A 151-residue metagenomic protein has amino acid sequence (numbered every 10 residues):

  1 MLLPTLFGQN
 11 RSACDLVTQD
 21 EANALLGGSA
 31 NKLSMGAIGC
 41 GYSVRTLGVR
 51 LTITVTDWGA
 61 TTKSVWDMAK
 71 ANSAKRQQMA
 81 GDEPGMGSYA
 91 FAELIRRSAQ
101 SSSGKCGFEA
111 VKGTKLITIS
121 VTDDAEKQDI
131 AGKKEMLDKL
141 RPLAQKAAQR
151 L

Functional and structural regions predicted by a protein language model:
M1-G8: Hydrophobic h-region of N-terminal signal peptides that target proteins for export in Gram-negative bacteria
Q9, Q77-L151: A short, solvent-exposed beta-edge/loop patch
Q9-D15: Cleaved targeting-peptide boundary
V17, E21-L25, S64, E135 (+1 more regions): Extracytoplasmic/secreted proteins, especially bacterial periplasmic and envelope-associated proteins
D20, A24-G104: Short, solvent-exposed recognition patches
